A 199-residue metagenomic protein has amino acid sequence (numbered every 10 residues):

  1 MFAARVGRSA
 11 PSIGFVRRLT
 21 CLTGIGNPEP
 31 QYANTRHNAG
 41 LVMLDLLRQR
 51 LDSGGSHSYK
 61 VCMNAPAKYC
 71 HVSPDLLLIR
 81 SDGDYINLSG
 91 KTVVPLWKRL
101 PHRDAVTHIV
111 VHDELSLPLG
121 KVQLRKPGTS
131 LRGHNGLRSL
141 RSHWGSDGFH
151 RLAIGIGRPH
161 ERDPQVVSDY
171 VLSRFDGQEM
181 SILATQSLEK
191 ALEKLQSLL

Functional and structural regions predicted by a protein language model:
M1-F2: Universal eukaryotic N-terminal targeting presequences
R5-L131, R138, S142-S146, H150 (+2 more regions): Nucleotide and nucleotide-moiety/phosphate-recognizing core
Q165-R174: Acyl/amide activation-and-transfer machinery of modular secondary-metabolite enzymes
